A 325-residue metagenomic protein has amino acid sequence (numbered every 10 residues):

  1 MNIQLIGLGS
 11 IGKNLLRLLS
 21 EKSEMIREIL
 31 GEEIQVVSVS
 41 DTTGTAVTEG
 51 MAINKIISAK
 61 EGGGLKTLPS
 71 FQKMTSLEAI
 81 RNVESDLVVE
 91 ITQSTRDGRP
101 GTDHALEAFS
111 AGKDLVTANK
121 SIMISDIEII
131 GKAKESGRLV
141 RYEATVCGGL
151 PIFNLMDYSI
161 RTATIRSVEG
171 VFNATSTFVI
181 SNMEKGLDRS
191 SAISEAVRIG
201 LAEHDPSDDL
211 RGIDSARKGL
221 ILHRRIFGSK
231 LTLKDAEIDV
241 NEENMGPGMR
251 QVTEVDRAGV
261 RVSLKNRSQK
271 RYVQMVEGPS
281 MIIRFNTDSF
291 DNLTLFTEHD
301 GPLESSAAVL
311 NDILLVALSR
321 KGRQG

Functional and structural regions predicted by a protein language model:
M1-E107: N-terminal glycine-/serine-/threonine-rich beta1-alpha1-beta2 phosphate-ribose binding loop of Rossmann-like
N2, D114, S121, L139 (+1 more regions): Residue-level detector of anion-binding/catalytic polar loops
I6, S10, N14, I34 (+9 more regions): Conserved active-site and cofactor/substrate-binding residues in soluble primary-metabolism enzymes
L87-E90, V116-A118, V140-A144, S167-G170 (+1 more regions): General beta-strand structural signal in soluble alpha/beta enzymes
S94-S110, A118-E143, G148, L155-M156: Rossmann-fold NAD(P)-binding glycine/threonine-rich loop
K134-A202, I213-D214, I221: Rossmann-like NAD(P)H-binding beta-loop-alpha module
N182, I193-I282: Substrate-binding/catalytic subdomain of NAD(P)-dependent oxidoreductase enzymes
Y272-G325: ATP-dependent carboxylate/acyl-activation modules
